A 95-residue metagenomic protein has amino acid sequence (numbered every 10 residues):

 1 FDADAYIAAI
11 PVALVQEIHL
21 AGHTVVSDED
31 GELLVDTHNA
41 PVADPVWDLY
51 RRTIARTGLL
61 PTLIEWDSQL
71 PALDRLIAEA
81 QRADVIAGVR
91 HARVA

Functional and structural regions predicted by a protein language model:
F1-T57: Gly/Pro-rich active-site loop or hairpin
V12, A55, L59, V85 (+1 more regions): Secondary-structure boundary motif
V25, S68-Q69: Short, solvent-exposed loop/turn segments at secondary-structure junctions
V42, Q69-D74: Acidic-and-aromatic substrate-binding clefts and catalytic sites of carbohydrate-active enzymes
D44-R51, I64, I77-Q81: A generic structural signal for well-ordered alpha-helical surface patches
P61-D67: Conserved active-site loop/cleft motifs that coordinate metal ions or position small ligands
L73-A95: C-terminal helical cap(s) of enzyme catalytic domains, especially alpha/beta-barrels
